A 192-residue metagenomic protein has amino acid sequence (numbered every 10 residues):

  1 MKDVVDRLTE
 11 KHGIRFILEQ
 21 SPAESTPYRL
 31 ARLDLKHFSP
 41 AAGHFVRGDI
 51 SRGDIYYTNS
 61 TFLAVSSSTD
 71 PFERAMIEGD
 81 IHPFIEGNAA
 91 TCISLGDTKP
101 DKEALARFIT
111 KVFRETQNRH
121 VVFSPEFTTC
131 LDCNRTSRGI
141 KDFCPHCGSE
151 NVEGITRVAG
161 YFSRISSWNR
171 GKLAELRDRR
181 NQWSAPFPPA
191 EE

Functional and structural regions predicted by a protein language model:
M1-G154, V158-P188: Acidic, glycine-enriched catalytic cores built around paired aspartates
A190-E192: Ser/Thr/Pro-rich, acidic low-complexity intrinsically disordered regulatory segments
